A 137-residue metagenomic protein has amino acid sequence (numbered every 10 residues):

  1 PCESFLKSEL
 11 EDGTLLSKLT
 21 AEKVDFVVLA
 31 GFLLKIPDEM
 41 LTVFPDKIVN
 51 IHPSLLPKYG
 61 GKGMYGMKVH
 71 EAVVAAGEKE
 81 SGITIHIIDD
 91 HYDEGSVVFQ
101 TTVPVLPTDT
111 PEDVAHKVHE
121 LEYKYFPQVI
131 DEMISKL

Functional and structural regions predicted by a protein language model:
P1-L137: One-carbon transfer enzymes
